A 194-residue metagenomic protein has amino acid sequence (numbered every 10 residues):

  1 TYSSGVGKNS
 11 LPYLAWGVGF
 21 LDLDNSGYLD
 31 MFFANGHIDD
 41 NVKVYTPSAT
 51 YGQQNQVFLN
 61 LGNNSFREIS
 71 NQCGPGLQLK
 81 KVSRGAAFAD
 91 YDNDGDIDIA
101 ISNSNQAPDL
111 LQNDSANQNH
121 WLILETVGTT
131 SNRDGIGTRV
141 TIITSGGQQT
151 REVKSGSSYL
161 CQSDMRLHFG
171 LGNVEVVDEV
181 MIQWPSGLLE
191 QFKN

Functional and structural regions predicted by a protein language model:
T1, L14-G17, Q53, V82: Extended, hydrophobic alpha-helical segments in both membrane/secreted and soluble proteins
S3-G5: Extracellular loop and loop/strand-boundary signature of outer-membrane beta-barrel proteins
G7-Y13: Extracytoplasmic beta-rich repeat domains
K8, T50-N194: Gly/Ser/Thr/Pro-enriched helix-cap/hinge segments flanking short amphipathic alpha-helices
L14, F32-F33: Noncatalytic, solvent-exposed loop/strand surfaces of beta-propeller-type extracellular/periplasmic domains
G19-L21, A87: Conserved beta-strand position repeated across blades of beta-propeller domains
D24-N25, D92: Outer-membrane beta-barrel channels and translocator barrels
F33-T50: Short, conserved, GDST-rich strand-edge loop motifs in beta-rich repeat architectures
